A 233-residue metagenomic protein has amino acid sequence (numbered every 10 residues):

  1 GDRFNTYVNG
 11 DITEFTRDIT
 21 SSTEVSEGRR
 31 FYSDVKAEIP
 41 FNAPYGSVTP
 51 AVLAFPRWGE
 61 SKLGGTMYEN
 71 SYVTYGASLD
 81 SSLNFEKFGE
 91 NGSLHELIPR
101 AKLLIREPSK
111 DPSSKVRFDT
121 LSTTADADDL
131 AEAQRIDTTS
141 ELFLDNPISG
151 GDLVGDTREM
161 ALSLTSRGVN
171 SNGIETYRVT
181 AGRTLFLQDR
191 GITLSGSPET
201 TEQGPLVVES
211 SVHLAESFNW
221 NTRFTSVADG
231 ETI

Functional and structural regions predicted by a protein language model:
G1-I233: Outer-membrane beta-barrel proteins and related beta-barrel translocases across Gram-negative bacteria
